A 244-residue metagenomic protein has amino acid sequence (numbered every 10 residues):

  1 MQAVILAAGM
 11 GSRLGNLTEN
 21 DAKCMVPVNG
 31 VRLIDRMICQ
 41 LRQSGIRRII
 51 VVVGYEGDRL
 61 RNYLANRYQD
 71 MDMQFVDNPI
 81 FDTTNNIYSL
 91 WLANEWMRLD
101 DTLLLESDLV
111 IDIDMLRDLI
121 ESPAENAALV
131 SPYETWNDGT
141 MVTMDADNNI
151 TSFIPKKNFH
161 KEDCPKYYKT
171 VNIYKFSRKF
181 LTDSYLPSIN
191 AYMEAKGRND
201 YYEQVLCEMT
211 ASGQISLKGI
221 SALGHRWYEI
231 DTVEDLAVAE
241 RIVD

Functional and structural regions predicted by a protein language model:
M1-A3, Y167-D244: Conserved alpha/beta core of the MobA/IspD/sugar-nucleotide pyrophosphorylase nucleotidyltransferase superfamily
M1-E19: N-terminal nucleotide-binding beta1-loop-alpha1 segment
Q2-I5, V31-D100, A195: Conserved N-terminal catalytic core of the sugar/cofactor nucleotidyltransferase
N20-D35: Short catalytic helix/loop segments, enriched in acidic residues and glycine and frequently bearing histidine
C24, D72-Q74, N149, S216-K218: Conserved beta-strand segments of alpha/beta enzyme cores
M25, V142-M144, G219: A structural signal for short hydrophobic beta-strand segments in well-ordered beta-sheet cores
A65-A146: Conserved beta-loop-beta/alpha segment of the NTase-like Rossmann-fold superfamily that binds/positions NTPs
D112-Y192: Conserved core of the sugar-phosphate nucleotidyltransferase
